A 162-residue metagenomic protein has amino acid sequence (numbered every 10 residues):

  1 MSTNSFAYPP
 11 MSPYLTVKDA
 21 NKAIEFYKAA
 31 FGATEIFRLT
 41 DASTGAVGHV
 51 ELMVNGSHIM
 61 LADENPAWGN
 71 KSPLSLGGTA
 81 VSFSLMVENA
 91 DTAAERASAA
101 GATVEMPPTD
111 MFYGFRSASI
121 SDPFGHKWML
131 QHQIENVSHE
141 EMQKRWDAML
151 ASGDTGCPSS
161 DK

Functional and structural regions predicted by a protein language model:
M1-Y14, I24-E25, F31-S121, H132-K162: Vicinal oxygen chelate
V17-N21: Short acidic-aromatic low-complexity motifs
F124: C-terminal catalytic core of tyrosine-transesterase DNA break-rejoin enzymes
